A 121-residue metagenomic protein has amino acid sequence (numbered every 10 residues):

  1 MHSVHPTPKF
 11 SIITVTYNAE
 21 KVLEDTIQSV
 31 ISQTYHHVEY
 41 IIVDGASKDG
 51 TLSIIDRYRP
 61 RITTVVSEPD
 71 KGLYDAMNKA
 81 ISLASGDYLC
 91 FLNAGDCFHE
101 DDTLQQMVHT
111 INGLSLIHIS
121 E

Functional and structural regions predicted by a protein language model:
M1-E121: Nucleotide-sugar donor-binding/catalytic module of glycosyltransferases that assemble extracellular/cell-envelope
